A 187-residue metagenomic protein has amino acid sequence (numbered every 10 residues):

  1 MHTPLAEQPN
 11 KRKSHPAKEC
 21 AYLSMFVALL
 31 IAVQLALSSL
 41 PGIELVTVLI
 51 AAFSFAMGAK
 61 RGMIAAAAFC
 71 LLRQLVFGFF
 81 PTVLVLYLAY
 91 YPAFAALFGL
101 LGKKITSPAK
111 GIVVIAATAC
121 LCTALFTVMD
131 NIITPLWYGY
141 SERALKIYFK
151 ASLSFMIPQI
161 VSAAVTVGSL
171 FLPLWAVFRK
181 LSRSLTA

Functional and structural regions predicted by a protein language model:
H2-A56, K60-I64: Hydrophobic transmembrane alpha-helices
K11-H15, K103-V114: Membrane-interface helix-boundary motifs at transmembrane edges
C20-M25, V48, K60-A67, L84-A89 (+3 more regions): Hydrophobic alpha-helical transmembrane segments
A21, M25, L29-V33, A68 (+8 more regions): Lipid-exposed faces of alpha-helical membrane segments in multi-pass integral membrane proteins
L30-L45, A67-G102: Interfacial aromatic-anchored transmembrane helix boundaries in multi-pass membrane proteins
E44, F80-P81, A109-A187: Membrane-embedded alpha-helical hairpins and interfacial helices in multi-pass inner-membrane proteins
V48-A51, Q74, A95, T127 (+1 more regions): Hydrophobic transmembrane alpha-helices of multi-pass small-molecule transporters
A56-K60, L97-T106, L172-R179: Structural signal for the C-terminal ends of transmembrane alpha-helices and the immediately following loop
